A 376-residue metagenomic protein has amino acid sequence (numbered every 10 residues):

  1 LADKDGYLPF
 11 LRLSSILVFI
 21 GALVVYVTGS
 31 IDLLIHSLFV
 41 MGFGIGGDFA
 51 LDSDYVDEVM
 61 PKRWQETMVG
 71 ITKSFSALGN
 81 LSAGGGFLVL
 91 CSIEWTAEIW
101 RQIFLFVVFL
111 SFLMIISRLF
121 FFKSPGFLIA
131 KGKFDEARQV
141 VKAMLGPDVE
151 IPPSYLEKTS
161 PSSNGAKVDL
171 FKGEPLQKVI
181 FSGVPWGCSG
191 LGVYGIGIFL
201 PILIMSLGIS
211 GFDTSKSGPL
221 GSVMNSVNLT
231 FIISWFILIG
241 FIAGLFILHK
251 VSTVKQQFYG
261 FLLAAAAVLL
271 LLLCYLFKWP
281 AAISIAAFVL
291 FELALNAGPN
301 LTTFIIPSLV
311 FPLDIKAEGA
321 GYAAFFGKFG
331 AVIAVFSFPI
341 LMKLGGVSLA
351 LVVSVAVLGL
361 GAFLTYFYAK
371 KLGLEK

Functional and structural regions predicted by a protein language model:
L1-K376: Transmembrane-helix signature of 12-pass secondary carriers
